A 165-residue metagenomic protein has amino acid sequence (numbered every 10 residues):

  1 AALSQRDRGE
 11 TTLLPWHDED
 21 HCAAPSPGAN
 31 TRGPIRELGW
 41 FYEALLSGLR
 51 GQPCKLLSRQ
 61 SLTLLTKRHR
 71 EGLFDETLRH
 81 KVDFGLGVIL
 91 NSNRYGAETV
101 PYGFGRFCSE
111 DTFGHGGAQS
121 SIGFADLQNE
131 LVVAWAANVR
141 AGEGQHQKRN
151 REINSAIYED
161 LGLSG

Functional and structural regions predicted by a protein language model:
A1-A29, G33-I35, K67-L127, S164: Active-site Gly/Thr loop motif
H17-E19, S58, Q147: Polar helix-capping/helix-linker motif
P34-L38, S61: Stable alpha-helical elements in mature extracytoplasmic
E37-G48, E130-A134: Alpha-helical scaffold elements that line and support the substrate/ligand-binding pocket of soluble hydrolases
W40-E43, T63, K67, L90: Generic alpha-helical structural context detector
S47-P53, Q60-S61, T66-F74, E143-G165: Short, gly/Ser/Thr-rich active-site loops of penicillin-recognizing serine hydrolases
K55-L56, L78: Hydrophobic protein-protein interaction segments
G123-D126, E130-V139: Short, well-ordered beta-strand elements
